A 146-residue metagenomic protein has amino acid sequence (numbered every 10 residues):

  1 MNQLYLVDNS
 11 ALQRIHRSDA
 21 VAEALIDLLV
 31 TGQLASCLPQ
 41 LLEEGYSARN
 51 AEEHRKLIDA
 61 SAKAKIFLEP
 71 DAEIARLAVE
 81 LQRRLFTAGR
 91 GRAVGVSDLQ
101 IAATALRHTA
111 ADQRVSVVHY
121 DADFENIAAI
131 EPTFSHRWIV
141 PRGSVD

Functional and structural regions predicted by a protein language model:
M1-S36, Y46-D59, G143-V145: Short, well-structured N-terminal submotif of metal-dependent ribonuclease cores
N2-L4, H108-D146: Acidic, PIN/NYN-like endoribonuclease modules and their adjacent C-terminal/linker elements
L12-Q13, L41-E44, F124-E125: A generic structural signal for short hydrophobic patches within well-formed alpha-helices
T31-G32, K63-A64, A88, I130: Structured helix-beta-strand junction loops
A35, F67-L68, R137: General small-molecule cofactor/ligand-binding pocket signal
P39, E43-L81: Active-site-proximal, substrate-binding regions of enzyme catalytic domains and RNA-binding/basic surfaces
A51-R55, L85-F86, F134-W138: Short, hinge-like loop/turn segments at secondary-structure boundaries
I66-Y120: Active-site neighborhoods of divalent-metal-dependent phosphate/nucleic-acid chemistry enzymes
